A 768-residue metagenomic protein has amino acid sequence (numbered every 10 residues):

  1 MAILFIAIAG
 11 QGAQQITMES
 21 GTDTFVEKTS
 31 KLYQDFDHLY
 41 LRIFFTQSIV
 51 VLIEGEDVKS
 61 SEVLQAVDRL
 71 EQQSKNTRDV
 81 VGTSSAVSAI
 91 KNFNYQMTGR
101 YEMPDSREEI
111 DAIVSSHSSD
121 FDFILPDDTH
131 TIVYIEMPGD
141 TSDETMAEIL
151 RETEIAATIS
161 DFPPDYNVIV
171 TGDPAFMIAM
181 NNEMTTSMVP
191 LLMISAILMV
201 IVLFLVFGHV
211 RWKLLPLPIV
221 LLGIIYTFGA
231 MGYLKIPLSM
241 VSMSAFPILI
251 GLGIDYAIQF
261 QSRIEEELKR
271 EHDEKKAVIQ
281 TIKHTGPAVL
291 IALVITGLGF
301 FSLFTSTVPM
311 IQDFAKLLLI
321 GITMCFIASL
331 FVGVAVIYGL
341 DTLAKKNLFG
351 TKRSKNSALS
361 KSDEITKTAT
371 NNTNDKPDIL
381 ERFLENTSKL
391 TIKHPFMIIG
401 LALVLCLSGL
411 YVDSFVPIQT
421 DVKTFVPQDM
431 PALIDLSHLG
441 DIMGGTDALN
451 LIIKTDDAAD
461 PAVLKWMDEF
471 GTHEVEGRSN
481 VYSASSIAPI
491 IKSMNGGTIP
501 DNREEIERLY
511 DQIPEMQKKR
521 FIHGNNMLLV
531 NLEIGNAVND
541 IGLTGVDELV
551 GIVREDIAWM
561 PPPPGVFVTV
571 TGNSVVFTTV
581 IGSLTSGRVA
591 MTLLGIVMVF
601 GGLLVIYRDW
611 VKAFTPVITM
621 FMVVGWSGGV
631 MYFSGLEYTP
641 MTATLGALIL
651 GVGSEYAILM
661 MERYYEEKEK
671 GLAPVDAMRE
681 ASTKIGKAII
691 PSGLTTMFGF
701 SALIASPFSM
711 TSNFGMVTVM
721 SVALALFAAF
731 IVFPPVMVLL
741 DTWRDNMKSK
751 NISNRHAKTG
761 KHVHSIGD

Functional and structural regions predicted by a protein language model:
M1-R211, N347-V589, T742-D768: Feature of extramembrane
A2-A9, S195-L203, I219, G223 (+14 more regions): Alpha-helical transmembrane segments of integral membrane proteins
N181-L238, T305-P309, A590-L636, A705-S706: Interfacial segments of transmembrane alpha-helices in multi-pass membrane proteins
V202, L290-L340, F600-L604, W626-E637 (+2 more regions): Hydrophobic, glycine/alanine-rich multi-pass transmembrane helices and their short helix-loop junctions in large
W212-F260, K612-M661, S701, A728-I731 (+1 more regions): Hydrophobic transmembrane alpha-helices and their membrane-interface caps in long multi-pass transport proteins
I248-K269, V289, T296, F331-V332 (+5 more regions): Short helical (or helix-break) motifs at transmembrane helix termini and adjacent helical loops in multi-pass membrane
E267-V294, K668-P691: Helix-loop junctions and hydrophobic alpha-helical segments within the transmembrane domains of large membrane
L543-G646, F698-F700: Membrane-proximal extracellular juxtamembrane segment immediately upstream of a following transmembrane helix
